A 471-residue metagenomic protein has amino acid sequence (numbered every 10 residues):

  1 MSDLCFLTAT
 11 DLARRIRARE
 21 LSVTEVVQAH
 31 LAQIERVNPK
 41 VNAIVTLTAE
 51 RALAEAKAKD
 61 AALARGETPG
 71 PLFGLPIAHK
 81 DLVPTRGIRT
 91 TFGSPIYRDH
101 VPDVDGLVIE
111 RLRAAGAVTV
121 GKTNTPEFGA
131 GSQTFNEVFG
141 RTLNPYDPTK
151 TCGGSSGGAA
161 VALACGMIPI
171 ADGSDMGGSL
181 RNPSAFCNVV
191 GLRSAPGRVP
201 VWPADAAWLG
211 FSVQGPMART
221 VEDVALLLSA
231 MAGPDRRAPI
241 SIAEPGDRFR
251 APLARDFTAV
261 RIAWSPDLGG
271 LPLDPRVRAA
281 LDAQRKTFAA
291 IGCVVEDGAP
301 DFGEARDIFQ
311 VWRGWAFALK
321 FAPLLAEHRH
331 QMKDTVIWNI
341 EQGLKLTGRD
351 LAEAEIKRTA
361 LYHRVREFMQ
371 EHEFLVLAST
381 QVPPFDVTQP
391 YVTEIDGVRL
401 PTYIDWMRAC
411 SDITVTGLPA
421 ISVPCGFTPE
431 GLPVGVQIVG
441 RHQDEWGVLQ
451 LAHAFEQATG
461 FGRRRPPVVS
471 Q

Functional and structural regions predicted by a protein language model:
M1-A54, A290-I291, R464-Q471: An N-terminal boundary/leader segment
V23-V27, K57, R248, L273-A299 (+2 more regions): Acyltransferase
A52, A62-E137: Acidic/His- and Gly-rich active-site-bordering loop/insert found across diverse amide/peptide-bond hydrolases
L72-F92, A254-S265, G314-R366, S379-P383 (+3 more regions): Short helix-loop capping/hinge segments that flank enzyme active sites or metal/cofactor-binding pockets
P95, V138, I240-E244, E353 (+1 more regions): Short, surface-exposed loop/helix-turn segments at secondary-structure junctions that function as lids/hinges flanking
V104-D235, T414-G435: Short glycine/serine-rich loop segments
R193-A279, Q284, H453, A458-Q471: A short helix-breaking turn/cap at a secondary-structure junction
